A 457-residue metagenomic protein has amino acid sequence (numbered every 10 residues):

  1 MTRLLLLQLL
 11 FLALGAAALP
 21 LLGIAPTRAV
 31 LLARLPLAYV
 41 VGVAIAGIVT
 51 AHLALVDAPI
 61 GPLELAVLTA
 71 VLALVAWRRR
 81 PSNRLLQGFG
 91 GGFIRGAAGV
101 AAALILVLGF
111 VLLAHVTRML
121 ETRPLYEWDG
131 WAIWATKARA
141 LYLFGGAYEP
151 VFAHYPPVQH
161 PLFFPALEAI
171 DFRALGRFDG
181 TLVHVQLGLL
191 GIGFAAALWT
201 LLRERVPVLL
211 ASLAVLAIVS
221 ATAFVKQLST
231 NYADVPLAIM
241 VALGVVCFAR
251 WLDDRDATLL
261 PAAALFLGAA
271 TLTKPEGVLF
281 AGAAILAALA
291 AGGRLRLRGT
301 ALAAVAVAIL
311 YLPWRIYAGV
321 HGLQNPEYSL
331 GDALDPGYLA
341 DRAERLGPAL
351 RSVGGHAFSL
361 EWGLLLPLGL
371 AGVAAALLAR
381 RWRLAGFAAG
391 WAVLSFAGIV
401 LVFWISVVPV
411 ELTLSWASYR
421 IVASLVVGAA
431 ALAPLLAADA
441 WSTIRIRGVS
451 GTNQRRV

Functional and structural regions predicted by a protein language model:
M1-G90, A438: Membrane-embedded, hydrophobic transmembrane alpha-helices
A29-L37, F178-G180, L198-S220, D253: Transmembrane-helix signature of polytopic, membrane-embedded enzymes that assemble or transfer cell-envelope glycans
L72-P81, L182-R205: Transmembrane-helix motifs of polytopic, lipid-linked glycan transferases
I94-A98, R203-L210, D254-A257, G292-A301 (+3 more regions): Membrane-interface helix-loop-helix junctions at transmembrane boundaries of multi-pass membrane enzymes, predominantly
L113-R118, R123, F144, G282 (+2 more regions): Membrane-lumen/periplasm interface segments of specific transmembrane helices in polyprenyl phosphate-linked
R123-K137, L143-L167, A174-F178, Q324: Extracytoplasmic catalytic/substrate-binding loops of multi-pass membrane glycan-assembly enzymes
G191-R203, L289, E361-A389, L432-A433: Hydrophobic, aromatic-rich transmembrane alpha-helices and their immediate juxtamembrane boundary segments
A214, Q227, C247-F248, L259-P275 (+1 more regions): Membrane-interface alpha helices of multi-pass inner-membrane proteins
